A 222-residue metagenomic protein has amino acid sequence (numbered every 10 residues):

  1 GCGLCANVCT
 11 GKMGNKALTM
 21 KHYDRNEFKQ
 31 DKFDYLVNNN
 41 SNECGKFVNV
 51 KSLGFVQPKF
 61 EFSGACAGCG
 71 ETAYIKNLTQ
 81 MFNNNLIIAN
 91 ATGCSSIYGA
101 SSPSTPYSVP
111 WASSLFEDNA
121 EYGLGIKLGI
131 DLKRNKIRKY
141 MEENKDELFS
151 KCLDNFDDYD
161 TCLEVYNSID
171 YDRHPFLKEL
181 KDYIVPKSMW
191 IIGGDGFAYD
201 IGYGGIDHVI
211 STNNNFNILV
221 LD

Functional and structural regions predicted by a protein language model:
G1-C2, L18-E27, V50-S63, V185-K187: Ferredoxin-like iron-sulfur electron-transfer modules
G1-N26, Q30, G45, A73 (+1 more regions): Iron-sulfur cluster-binding cysteine motifs and their immediate structural context in ferredoxin-like electron-transfer
N7, R25-F28, S95-G99, F197-I201: Flexible loop/turn segments at secondary-structure boundaries
R25-E27, F33-V37, S102-V109, G205-V209: Short secondary-structure boundary/capping segments
S52, F60-T92, S96-S102: N-terminal amphipathic, basic-rich helices that act as targeting or association modules
G54-G64, D118-G123, D146, S150 (+1 more regions): Glycine- and acidic
T72-N77, I87, G99-S101, I169-D222: Thiamine diphosphate
F116-R173: N-terminal leader/propeptide and maturation segments of large enzyme subunits in energy/redox metabolism and hydrolases
